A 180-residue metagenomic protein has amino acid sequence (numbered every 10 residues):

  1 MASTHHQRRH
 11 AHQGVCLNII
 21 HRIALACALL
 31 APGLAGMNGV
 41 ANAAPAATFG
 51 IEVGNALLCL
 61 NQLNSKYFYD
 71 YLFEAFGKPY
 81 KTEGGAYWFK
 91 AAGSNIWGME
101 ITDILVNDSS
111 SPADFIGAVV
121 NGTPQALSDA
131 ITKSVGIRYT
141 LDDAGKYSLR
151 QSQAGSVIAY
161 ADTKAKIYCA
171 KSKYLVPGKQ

Functional and structural regions predicted by a protein language model:
Q7-C27: Bacterial N-terminal signal peptides that target proteins for export
R22, N42, D70, E74 (+2 more regions): Polar/charged alpha-helical tracts
A31-V40: C-terminal segment of classical bacterial N-terminal signal peptides
N42-I51, D103-I116, L149-Y168: Short, surface-exposed loop and linker segments with low hydrophobicity and enrichment for Pro/Ser/Thr
A44-D103: N-terminal secretory signal peptides
N55-L58, L63, G122-Q180: Non-cytosolic coordination micro-motifs
K90-S148: Long, charged/polar, surface-exposed segments that mediate recognition or autoinhibition
